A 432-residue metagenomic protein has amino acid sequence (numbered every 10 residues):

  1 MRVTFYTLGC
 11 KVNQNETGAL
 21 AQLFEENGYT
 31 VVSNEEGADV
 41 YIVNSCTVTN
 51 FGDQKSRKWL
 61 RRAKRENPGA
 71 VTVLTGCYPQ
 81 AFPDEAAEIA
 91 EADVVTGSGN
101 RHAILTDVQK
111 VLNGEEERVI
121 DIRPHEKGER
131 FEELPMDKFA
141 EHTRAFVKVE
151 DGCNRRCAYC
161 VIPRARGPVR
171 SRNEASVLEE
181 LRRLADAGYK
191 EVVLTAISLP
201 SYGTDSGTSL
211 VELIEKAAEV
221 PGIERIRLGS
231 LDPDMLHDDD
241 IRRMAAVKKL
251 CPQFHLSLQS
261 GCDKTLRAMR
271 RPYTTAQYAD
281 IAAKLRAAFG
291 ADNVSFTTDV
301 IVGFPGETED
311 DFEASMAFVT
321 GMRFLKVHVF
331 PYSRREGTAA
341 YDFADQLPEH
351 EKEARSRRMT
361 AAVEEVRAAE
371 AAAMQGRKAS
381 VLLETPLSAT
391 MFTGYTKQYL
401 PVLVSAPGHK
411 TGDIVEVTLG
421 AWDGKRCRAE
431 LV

Functional and structural regions predicted by a protein language model:
M1-Y202, D239, M244, L250 (+6 more regions): Proteins enriched for Cys/Gly/acidic motifs involved in redox and nucleic-acid/cofactor modification
R2, N67-P68, V220-R227: Short, surface-exposed connector motifs at secondary-structure boundaries
T47-G52, Y189-K216, V220, D232-D239 (+2 more regions): Conserved glycine-rich "GG(E/T)P / GGGxP" loop and the immediately following alpha-helix in the radical SAM core
C160-G167, R225-D234, S260-R270, A291-D311 (+1 more regions): Conserved strand-turn element in the central/C-terminal portion of the radical SAM core barrel that lines
D186, V211-E212, E219-V220, R225 (+1 more regions): Radical SAM/AdoMet-radical enzyme domain recognition
L256, D299, V319, V327 (+3 more regions): Hydrophobic, well-ordered secondary-structure elements that form the walls of internal hydrophobic environments
E307, M322-F324: Contiguous mid-protein beta-loop-alpha structural module that forms a pocket-lining wall or clamp of enzyme active
D342-V432: Terminal RNA-binding accessory module
